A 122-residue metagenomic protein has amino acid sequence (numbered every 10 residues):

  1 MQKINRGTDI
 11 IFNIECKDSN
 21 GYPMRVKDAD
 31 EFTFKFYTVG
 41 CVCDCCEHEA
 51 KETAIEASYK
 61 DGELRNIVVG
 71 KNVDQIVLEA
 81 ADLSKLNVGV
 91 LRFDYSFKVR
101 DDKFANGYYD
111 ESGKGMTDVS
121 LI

Functional and structural regions predicted by a protein language model:
M1-I122: Contiguous segments within soluble domain cores/interaction surfaces
